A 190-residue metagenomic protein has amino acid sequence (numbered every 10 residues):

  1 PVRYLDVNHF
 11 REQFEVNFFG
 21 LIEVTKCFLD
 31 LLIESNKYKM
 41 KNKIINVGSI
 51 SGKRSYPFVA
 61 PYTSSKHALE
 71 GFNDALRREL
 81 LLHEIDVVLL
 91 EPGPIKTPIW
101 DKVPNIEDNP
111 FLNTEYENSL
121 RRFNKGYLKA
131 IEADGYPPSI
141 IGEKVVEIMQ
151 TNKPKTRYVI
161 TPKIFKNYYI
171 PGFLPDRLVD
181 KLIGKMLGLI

Functional and structural regions predicted by a protein language model:
P1-V2, D6-R11: Substrate-binding pocket helix/loop in short-chain dehydrogenase/reductase
V2-R3, R54-A60: Active-site loop immediately N-terminal to the catalytic Tyr-X3-Lys motif of short-chain dehydrogenase/reductase
T25, S65-A68: Active-site helix of classical SDR
T25-K26, D74: A short, exposed helix-loop element centered on a Lys and neighboring polar residues
S49: Residue(s) in the substrate-gating loop at a strand-loop-helix junction that position the organic substrate next
R54, A75-D86: Active-site-adjacent segment of SDR/Rossmann-fold oxidoreductases
L81-E132: C-terminal beta-strand-loop-alpha-helix "lid" module of Rossmann-like NAD(P)-dependent dehydrogenases
